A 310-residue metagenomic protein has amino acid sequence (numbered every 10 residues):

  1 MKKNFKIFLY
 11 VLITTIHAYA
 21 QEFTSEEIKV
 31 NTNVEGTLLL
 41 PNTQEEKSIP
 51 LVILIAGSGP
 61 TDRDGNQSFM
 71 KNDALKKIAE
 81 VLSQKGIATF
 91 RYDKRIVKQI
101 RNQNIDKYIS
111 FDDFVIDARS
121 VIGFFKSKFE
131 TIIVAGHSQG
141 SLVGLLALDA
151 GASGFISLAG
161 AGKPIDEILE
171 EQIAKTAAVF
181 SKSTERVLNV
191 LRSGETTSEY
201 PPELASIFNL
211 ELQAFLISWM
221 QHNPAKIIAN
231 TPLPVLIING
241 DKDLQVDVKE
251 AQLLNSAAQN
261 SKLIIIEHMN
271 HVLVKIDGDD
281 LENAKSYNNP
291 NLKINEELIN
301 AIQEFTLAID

Functional and structural regions predicted by a protein language model:
Q21-K47: N-terminal cap/lid segment of alpha/beta-hydrolase-fold proteins
Q44-S48, V52-Q84: Short, surface-exposed "cap/lid" segments of acyl-processing enzymes
A74-R101: Conserved alpha/beta-hydrolase
D106-S127: Alpha/beta-hydrolase active-site loop
I156-K226: Accessory cap/linker subdomain of secreted extracellular hydrolases
T231, I237-N239: Short beta-strand/loop motif that positions the catalytic acidic residue of the alpha/beta-hydrolase fold
V246-A257: Short alpha-helix in the alpha/beta-hydrolase fold that links the catalytic acid
V272, G278-D310: Catalytic active-site module of serine/aspartate enzymes centered on a nucleophile-bearing elbow/loop
